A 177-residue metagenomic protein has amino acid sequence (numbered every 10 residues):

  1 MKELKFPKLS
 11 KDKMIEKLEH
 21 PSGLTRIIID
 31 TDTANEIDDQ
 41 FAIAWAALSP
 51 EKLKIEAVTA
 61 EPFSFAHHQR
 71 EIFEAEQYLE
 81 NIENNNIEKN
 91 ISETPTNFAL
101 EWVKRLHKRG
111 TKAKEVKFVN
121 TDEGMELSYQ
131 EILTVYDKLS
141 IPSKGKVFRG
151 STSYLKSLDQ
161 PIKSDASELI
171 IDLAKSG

Functional and structural regions predicted by a protein language model:
M1-G177: N-terminal acidic, glycine/proline-rich low-complexity segments
